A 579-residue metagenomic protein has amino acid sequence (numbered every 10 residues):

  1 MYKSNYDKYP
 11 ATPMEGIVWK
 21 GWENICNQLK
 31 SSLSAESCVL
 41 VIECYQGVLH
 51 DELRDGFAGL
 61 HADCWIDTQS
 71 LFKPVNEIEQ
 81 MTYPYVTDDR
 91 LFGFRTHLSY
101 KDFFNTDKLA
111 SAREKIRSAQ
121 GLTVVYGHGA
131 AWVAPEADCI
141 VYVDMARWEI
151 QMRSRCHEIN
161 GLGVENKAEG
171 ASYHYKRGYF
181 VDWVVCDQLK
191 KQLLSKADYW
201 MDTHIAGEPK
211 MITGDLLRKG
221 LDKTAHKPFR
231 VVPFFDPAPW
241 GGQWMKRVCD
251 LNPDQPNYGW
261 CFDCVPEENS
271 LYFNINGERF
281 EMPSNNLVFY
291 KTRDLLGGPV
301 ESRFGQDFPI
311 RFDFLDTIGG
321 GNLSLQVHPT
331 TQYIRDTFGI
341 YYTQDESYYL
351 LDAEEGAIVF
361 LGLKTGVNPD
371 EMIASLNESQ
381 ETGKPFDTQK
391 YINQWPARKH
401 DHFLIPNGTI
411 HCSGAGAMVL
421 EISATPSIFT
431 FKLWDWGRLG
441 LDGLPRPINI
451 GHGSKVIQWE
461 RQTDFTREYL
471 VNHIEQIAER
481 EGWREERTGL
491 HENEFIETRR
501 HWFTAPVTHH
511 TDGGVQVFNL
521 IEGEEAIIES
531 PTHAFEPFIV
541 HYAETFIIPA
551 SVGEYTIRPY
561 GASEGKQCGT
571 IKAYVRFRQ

Functional and structural regions predicted by a protein language model:
M1-A35, D51-H61, C156-N160, Y179-Q243: NTP-dependent small-molecule kinase module
Y2-G16, D63-L122: ATP-dependent small-molecule kinase phosphotransfer cores that center on conserved nucleotide phosphate-binding segments
Q28, S195-D370, D435-R480, T498-R500 (+1 more regions): Transition-metal
L60, A110-G163: ATP-dependent NMP and nucleoside kinases share a basic, alpha-helical "lid"
D307, T317-N322, P329-T330, A353-G356 (+4 more regions): Ligand-binding loop in jelly-roll beta-barrel domains
F314, S324, I340, E346-Y349 (+8 more regions): His/acidic/aromatic-lined binding-pocket segments of jelly-roll/cupin-type domains and related regulatory beta-sandwich
G383-W436: Loop-centered beta-sheet repeat module
Y391-L404, E529-V552, T556: Short acidic-glycine-tyrosine-enriched beta hairpin
